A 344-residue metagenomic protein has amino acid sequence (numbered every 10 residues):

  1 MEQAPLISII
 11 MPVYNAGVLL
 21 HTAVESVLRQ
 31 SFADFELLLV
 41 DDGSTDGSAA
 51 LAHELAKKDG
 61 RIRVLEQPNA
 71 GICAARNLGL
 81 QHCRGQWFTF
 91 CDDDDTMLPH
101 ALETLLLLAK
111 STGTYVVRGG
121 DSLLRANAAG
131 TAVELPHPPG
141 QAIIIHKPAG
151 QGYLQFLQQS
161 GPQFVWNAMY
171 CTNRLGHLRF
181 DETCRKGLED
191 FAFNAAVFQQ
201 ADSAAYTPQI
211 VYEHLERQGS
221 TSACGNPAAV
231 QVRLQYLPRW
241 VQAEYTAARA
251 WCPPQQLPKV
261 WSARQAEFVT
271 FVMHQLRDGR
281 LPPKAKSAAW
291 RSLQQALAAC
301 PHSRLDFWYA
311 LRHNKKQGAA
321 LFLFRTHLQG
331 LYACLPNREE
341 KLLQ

Functional and structural regions predicted by a protein language model:
P5-S8, S26, E36, A192: Cell-envelope/extracellular polymer assembly enzymes that use nucleotide-activated donors
N15-R29: Short, well-formed alpha-helical segments that are part of the catalytic scaffolds of diverse glycosyltransferases
S26, A33, D41-L51, P68 (+1 more regions): A conserved acidic beta->alpha catalytic loop
Q67-C83: Glycine-rich, basic loop-to-helix element that forms the pyrophosphate-binding segment of sugar-nucleotide handling
I72, D93-P208, Y212-Q231: Donor-binding/catalytic cores of nucleotide-activated saccharide and glycerol-phosphate transferases/polymerases
F88: Short aromatic/hydrophobic "clamp" motif used to bind/position activated sugar donors
Q209-Q218, C224-Q255, F271-C300: Catalytic core of nucleotide-sugar-dependent glycosyltransferases
L276-Q344: Membrane-interface aromatic/basic loop that binds lipid-linked glycans or pyrophosphate carriers, typified by
